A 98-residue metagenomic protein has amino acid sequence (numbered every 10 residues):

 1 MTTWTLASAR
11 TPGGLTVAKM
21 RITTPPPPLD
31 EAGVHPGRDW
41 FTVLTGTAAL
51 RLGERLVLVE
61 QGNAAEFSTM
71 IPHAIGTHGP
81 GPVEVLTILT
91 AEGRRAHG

Functional and structural regions predicted by a protein language model:
M1-A9, T16-P36, T69-P72: Conserved short histidine dyad/triad with adjacent acidic residue
S8-T11, A64: Short polar/acidic secondary-structure junctions
G13-G14, P82: Short acidic/glycine-enriched loop/turn segments that link adjacent beta-strands
K19-T23, V34-L50, I88: Short, conserved beta-strand element in jelly-roll/cupin
P28-E31, G93-G98: Short, charged, intrinsically disordered terminal tails
R38, T45-T47, E54, M70-P72 (+1 more regions): A generic structural motif
W40, G53-M70: Short acidic-glycine-tyrosine-enriched beta hairpin
T69-R95: Ligand-binding loop in jelly-roll beta-barrel domains
